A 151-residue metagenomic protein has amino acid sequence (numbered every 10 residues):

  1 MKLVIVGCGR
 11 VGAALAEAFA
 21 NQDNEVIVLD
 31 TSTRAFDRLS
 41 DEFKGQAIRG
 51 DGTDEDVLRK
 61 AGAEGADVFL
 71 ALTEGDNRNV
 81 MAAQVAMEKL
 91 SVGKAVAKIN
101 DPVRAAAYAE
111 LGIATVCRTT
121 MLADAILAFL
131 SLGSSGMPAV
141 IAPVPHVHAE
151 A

Functional and structural regions predicted by a protein language model:
M1-A151: Cytosolic regulatory regions of ion transport systems
